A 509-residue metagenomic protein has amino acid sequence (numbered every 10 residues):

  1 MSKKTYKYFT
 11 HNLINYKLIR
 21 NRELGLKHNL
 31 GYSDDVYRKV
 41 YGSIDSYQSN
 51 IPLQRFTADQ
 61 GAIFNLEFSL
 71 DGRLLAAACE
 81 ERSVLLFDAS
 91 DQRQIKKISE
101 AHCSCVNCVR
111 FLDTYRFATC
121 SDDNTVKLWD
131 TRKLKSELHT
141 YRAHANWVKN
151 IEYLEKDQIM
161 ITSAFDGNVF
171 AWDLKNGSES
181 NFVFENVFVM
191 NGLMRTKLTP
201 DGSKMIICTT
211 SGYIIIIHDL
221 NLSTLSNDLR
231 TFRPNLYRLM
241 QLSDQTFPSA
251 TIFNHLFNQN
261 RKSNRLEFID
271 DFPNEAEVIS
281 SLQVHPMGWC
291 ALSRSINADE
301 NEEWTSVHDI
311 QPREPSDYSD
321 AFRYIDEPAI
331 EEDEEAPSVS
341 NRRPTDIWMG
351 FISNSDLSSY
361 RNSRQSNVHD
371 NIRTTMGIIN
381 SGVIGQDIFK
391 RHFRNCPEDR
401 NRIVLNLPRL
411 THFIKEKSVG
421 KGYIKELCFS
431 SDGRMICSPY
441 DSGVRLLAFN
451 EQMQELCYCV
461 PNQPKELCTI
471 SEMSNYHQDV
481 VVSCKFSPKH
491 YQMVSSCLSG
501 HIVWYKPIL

Functional and structural regions predicted by a protein language model:
M1-N50, R238-R445, E451-C457, P461-Q463 (+2 more regions): Long, intrinsically disordered, low-complexity acidic/Ser/Thr/Pro-rich regions that flank or link folded repeat-rich
S33-P52, E81, L86-V106, L112-Y115 (+6 more regions): Per-blade loop-tip surfaces of WD-repeat and WD-like beta-propellers in eukaryotic adaptors/scaffolds
F56-A62, S99-V106, R142-V148, N186-G192 (+2 more regions): WD40/WD-repeat beta-propeller blade N-cap
L66-G72, V109-Y115, E152-Q158, K197-G202 (+2 more regions): Loop/turn segments within WD40 beta-propeller blades
G72-A76, I95-K96, T114-A118, K127 (+6 more regions): Structural hallmark of WD40 beta-propellers
A78-E81, T119-D123, S163-D166, C208-S211 (+2 more regions): Conserved strand-to-loop turn within each blade of WD40 beta-propeller repeats
K156, L174-L229, Q245-S249: Repeat-solenoid scaffold signature
Y213-L220, K485-L509: Blade-level signature of beta-propeller repeat domains, shared across WD40, Kelch, NHL, RCC1 and BNR/Asp-box propellers
